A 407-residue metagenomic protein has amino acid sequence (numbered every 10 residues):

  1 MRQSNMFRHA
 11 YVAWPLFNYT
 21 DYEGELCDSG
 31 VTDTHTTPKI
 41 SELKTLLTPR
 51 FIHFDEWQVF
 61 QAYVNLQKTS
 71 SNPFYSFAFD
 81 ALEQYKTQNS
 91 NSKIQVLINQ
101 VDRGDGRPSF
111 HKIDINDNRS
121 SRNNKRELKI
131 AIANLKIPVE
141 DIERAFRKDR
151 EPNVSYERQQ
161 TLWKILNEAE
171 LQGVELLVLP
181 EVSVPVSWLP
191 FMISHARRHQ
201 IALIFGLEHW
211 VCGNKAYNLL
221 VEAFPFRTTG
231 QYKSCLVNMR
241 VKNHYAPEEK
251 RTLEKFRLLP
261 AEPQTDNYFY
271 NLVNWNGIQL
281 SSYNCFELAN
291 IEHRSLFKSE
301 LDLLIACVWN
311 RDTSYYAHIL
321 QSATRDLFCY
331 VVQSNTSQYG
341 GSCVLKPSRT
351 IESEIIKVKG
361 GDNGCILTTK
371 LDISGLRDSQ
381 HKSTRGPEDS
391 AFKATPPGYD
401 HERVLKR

Functional and structural regions predicted by a protein language model:
M1-E25, S29, S187-I204, L288-A394: CN hydrolase (nitrilase-like) catalytic-core segments centered on the catalytic cysteine and neighboring Lys/Glu
M1-S121, L128: Extended repeat-based interaction scaffolds and adjacent low-complexity, acidic/S/T/P-biased segments that form broad
Q84-N123, K215-S299, I319: Active-site catalytic loop in hydrolytic enzyme cores
E127-E151, M239-V241, I278-E287, I305-C307: Active-site-proximal beta-strand elements of phosphoester/diester hydrolases
Y156-N238, N310-D312, I319-Q321, R325 (+1 more regions): Cys-nucleophile CN-hydrolase/nitrilase-fold catalytic domain and related Cys-dependent amidase chemistry that acts on
L176-E181, L280-Y283, L304-A306, V332: Short catalytic-loop micro-motif centered on adjacent basic/acidic residues
S390-R407: C-terminal functional modules of predominantly eukaryotic multidomain proteins
